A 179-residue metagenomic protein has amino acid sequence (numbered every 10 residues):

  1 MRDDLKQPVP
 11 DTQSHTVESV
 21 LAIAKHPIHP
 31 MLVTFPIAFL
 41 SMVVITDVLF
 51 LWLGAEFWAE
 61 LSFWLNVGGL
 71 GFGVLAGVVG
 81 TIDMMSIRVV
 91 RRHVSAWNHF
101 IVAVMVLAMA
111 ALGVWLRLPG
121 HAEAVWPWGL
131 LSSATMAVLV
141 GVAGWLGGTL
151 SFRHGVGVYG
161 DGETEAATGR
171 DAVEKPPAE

Functional and structural regions predicted by a protein language model:
R2-L53, E60-T81, R88-E179: Polytopic transmembrane helical bundles with strong interfacial aromatic enrichment
